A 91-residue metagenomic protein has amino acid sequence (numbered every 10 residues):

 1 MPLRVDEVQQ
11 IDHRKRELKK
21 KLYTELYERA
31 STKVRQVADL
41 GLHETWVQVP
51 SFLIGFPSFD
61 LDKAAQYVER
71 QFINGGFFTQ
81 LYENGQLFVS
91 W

Functional and structural regions predicted by a protein language model:
M1-G55: An N-terminal amphipathic alpha-helical segment
D60-W91: Short, compact, well-ordered microdomains
